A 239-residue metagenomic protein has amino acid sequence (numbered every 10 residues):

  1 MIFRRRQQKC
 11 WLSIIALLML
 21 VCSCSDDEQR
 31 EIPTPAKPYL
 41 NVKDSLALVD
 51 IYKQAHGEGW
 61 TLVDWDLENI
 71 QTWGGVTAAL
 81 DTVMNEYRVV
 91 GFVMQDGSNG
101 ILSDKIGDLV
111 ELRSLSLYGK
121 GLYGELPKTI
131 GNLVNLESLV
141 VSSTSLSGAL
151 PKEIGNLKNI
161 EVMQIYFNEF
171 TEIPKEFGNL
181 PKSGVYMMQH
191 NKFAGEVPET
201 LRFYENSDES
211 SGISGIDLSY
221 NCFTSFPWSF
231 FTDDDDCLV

Functional and structural regions predicted by a protein language model:
L12-V21: Bacterial N-terminal signal peptides
V21-K43: Bacterial Sec-dependent N-terminal signal peptides
S45, D81-T82, S138, T144 (+1 more regions): Coil residues (strongly favoring Ser/Thr
K53-D104: LRR flanking "cap" motifs
E86, D108-L112, G131-L136, G155-I160 (+3 more regions): Leucine-rich repeat
V90-F92, L115-L117, E137-V141, I160-I165 (+3 more regions): Conserved hydrophobic beta-strand positions in leucine-rich repeat
L102-G107, Y123-K128, S147-K152, F170-E176 (+2 more regions): The feature encodes a structural signal of leucine-rich repeats
